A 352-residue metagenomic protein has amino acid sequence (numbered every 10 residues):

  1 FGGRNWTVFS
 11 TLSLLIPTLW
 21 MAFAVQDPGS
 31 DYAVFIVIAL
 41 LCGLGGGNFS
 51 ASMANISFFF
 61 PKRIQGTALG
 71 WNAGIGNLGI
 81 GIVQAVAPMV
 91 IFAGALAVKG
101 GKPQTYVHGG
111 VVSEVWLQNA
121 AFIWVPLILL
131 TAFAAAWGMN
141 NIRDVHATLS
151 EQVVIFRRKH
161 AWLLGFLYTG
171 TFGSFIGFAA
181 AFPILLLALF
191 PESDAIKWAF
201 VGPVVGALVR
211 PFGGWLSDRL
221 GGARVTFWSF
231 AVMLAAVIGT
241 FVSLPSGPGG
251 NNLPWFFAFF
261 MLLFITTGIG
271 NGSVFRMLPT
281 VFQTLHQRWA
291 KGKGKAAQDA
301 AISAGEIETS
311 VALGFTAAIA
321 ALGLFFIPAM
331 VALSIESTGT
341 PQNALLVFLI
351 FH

Functional and structural regions predicted by a protein language model:
F1-L12, D218-M233: Cytoplasmic membrane-interface "Motif A"-like loop-to-helix N-cap segments of 12-TM Major Facilitator Superfamily
L12-P28, A231-G250: C-terminal ends and interior cores of transmembrane alpha-helices in multi-pass membrane transporters/permeases
P17, D31-G47, N252-N271: Hydrophobic core of transmembrane alpha-helices in multi-pass small-molecule transporters, especially MFS/SLC-type
I36-I75: Cytoplasmic helix-loop-helix junction between adjacent transmembrane helices in 12-TM secondary transporters
G46, G66-L96, L313-I327: Glycine-rich segments within core transmembrane alpha-helices of 12-TM secondary carriers
F92, L96, I123-V145: C-terminal membrane-cytosol helix-exit motif in multi-pass small-molecule transporters
N140-G165: Juxtamembrane intracellular "pre-TM" segments in multi-pass secondary transporters
R158-A207, P211, N271, F275-R276 (+1 more regions): Extracytoplasmic gate region of multi-pass secondary transporters
